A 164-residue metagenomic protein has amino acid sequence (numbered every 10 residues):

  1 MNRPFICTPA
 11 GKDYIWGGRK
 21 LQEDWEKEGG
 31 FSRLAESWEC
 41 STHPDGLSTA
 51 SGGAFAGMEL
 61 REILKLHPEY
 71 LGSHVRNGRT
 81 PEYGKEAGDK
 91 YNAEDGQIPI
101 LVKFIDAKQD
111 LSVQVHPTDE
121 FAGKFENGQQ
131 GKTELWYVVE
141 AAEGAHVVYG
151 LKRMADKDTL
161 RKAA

Functional and structural regions predicted by a protein language model:
M1-A155: Transition-metal
K157-A164: Active-site glycine-rich loop that binds ribose-phosphate moieties when present
